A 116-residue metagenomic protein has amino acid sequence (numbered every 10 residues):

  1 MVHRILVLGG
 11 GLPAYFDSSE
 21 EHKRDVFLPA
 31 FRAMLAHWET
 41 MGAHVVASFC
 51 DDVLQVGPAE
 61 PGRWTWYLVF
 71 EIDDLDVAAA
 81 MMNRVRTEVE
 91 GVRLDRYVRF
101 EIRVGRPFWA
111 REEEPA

Functional and structural regions predicted by a protein language model:
M1-W64, I72-D76, G105-A116: Short S/T/G/P-rich N-terminal loop/turn motif that feeds into the first structured element of a domain
W64-T65, V85: Long, amphipathic, charge-rich alpha-helical segments that form helical bundles/coiled-coils
L68: Conserved, mostly hydrophobic/aromatic
A79-V89: Short amphipathic alpha-helices in soluble, non-transmembrane regions that often serve as interface/regulatory elements
G91-R106: Conserved short beta-strand edge segments in small beta-sheet-based binding/regulatory domains
